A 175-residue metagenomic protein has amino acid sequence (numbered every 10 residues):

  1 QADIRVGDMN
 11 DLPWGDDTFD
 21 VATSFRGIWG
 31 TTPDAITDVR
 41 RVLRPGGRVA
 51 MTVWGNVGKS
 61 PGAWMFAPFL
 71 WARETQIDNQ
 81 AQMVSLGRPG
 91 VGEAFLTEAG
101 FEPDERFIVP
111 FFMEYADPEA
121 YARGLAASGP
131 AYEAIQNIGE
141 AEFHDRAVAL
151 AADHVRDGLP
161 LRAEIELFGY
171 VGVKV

Functional and structural regions predicted by a protein language model:
Q1-L12, I36-D38: Class I SAM-dependent methyltransferase SAM/SAH-binding core
R5, T23, A50: Conserved Rossmann-like nucleotide-binding pocket used by diverse enzymes that bind dinucleotide cofactors
N10-A22: A short acidic, Gly/Pro-enriched loop at the edge of an enzyme's catalytic core that lines a small-molecule cofactor
G15-D17, P45, F101: Active-site acidic short loop of glycosyltransferases
D20-D34, G55: A short SAM/SAH-binding and catalytic strip from SAM-dependent methyltransferases
D34-R48: A short glycine-rich, Lys/Arg-flanked "PGG" loop and its adjoining helix->strand segment in the class I
R48-T75: Conserved class I S-adenosyl-L-methionine
V84-V175: Conserved Class I S-adenosyl-L-methionine
